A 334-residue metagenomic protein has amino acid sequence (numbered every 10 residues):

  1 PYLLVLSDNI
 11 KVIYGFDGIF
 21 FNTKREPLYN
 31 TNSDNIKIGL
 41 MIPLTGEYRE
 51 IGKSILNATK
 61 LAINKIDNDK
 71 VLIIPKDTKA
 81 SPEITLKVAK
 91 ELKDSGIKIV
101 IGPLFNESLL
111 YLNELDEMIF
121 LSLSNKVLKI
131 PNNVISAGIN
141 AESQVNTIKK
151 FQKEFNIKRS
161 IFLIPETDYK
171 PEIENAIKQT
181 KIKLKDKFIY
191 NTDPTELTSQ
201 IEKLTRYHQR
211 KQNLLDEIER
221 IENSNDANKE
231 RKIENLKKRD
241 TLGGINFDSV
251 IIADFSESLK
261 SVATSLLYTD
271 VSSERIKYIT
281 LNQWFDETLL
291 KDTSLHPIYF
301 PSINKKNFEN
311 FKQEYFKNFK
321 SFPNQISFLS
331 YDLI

Functional and structural regions predicted by a protein language model:
P1-P27: Alpha-helical protein-protein interaction scaffolds
N32-G52, S160-L163: Short beta-strand segments enriched in small/hydrophobic residues
E50-D67, I84, D168-K185, Q200: Short, solvent-exposed amphipathic alpha-helices that sit in or adjacent to ligand/effector-binding or catalytic
E50-I55, K70-K129, S136: Beta-alpha junction/loop-to-helix N-cap segments that form part of ligand/metal-binding clefts
V71-L92, Q144-T147, D193-R206, N228-L236: Structural motif
L92-F105, L121-L123, R159-I164, R210-L259 (+2 more regions): Periplasmic-binding protein-like
I101-G102, N106-L163, D168-I182, K187: Extracytoplasmic ligand/sensor domains, especially the bilobed periplasmic-binding protein
Y207-K211, L215-E230, I245-N246, S261-Y331: Extracellular/periplasmic periplasmic-binding protein-like sensory domains
